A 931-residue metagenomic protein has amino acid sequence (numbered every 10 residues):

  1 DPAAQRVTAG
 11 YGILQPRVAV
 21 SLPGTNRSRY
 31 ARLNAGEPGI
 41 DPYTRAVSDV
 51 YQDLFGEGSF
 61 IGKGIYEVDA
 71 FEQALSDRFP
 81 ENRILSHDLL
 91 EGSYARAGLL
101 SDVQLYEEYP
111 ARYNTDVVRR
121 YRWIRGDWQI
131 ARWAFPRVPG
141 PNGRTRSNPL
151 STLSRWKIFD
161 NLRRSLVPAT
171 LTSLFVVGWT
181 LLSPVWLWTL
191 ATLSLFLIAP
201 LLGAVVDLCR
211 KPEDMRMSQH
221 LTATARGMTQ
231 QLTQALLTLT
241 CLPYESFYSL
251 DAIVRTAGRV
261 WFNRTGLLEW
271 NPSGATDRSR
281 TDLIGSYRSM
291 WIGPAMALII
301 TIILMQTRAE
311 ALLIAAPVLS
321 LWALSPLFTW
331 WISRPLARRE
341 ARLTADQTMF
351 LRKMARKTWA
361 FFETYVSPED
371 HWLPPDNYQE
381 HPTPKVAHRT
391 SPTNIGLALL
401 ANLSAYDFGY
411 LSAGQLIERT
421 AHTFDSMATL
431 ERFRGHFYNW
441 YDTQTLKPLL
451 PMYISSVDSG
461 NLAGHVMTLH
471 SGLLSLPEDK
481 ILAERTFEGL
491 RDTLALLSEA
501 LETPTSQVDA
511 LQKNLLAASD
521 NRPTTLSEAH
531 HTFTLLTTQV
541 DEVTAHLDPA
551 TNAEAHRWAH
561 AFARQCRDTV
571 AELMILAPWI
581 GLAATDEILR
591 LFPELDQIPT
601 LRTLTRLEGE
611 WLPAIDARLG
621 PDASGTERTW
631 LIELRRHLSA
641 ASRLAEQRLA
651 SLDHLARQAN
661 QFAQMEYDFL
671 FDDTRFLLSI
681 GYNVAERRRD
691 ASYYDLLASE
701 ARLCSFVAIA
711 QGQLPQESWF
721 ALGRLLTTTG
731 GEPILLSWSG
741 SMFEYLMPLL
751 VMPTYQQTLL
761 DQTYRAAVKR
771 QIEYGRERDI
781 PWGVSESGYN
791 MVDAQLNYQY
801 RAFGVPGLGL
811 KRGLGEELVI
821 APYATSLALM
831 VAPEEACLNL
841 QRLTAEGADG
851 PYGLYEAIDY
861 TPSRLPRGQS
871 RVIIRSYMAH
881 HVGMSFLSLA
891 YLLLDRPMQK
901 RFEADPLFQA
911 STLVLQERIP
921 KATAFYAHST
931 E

Functional and structural regions predicted by a protein language model:
D1-G143: Internal catalytic domains of large membrane-associated glycosyltransferases
L22-P23, Q104-G126, I130, P184-A204 (+6 more regions): Carboxylate/His-rich catalytic cores and anion/metal-binding grooves
I65-V68, S86-R96, P110, R146-S147 (+2 more regions): Long hydrophobic segments that form regular secondary structure
Y106, Y113-V117, Y121, A131-L153 (+2 more regions): Extended non-transmembrane interhelical loops and adjacent amphipathic helices of multipass membrane proteins
N142-T170, A225-F247, V260-I302, E380 (+3 more regions): Loop-to-transmembrane boundary segments
R163-F262, M296-R339: Membrane-embedded multi-pass helical conduit in multi-pass membrane proteins, especially envelope-biosynthetic
S246, L250-G274, I303-E931: Acidic, mature catalytic/reactive cores of soluble proteins
